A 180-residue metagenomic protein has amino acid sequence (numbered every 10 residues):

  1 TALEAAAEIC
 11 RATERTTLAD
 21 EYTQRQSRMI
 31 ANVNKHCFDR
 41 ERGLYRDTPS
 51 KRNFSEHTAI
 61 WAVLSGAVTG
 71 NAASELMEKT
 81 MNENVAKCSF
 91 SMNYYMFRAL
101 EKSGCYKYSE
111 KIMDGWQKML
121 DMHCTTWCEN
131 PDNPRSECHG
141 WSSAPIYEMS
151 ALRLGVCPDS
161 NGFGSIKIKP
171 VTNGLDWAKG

Functional and structural regions predicted by a protein language model:
T1-G180: Active-site core of glycosidic bond-cleaving carbohydrate-active enzymes
